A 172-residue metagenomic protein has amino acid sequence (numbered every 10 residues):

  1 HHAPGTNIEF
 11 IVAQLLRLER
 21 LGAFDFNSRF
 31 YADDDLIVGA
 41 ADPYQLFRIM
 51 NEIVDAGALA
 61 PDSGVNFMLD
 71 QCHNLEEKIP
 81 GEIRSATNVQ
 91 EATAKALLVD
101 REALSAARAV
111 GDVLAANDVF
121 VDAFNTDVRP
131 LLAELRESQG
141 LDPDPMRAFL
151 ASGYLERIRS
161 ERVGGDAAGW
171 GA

Functional and structural regions predicted by a protein language model:
H2-A172: Histidine-acidic metal/acid-base catalytic patches
